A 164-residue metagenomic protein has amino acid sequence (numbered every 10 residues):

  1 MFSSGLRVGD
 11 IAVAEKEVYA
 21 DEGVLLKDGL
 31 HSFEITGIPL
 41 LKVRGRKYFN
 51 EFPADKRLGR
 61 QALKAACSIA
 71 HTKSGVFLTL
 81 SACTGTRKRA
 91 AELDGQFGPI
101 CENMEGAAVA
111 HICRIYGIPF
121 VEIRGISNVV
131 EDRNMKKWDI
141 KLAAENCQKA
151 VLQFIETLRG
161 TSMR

Functional and structural regions predicted by a protein language model:
M1-F2, A108: Gly/Ser/Thr-rich beta-alpha loop segments that engage phosphate groups in nucleotides
F2-F97: Mid-sequence, gly/pro-rich, charge-dense loop/helix-turn segments that line enzyme active sites
G5-V8, R114, R133-K136: Short secondary-structure transition/capping segments
L6, P53, R57, K88 (+3 more regions): Conserved active-site and cofactor/substrate-binding residues in soluble primary-metabolism enzymes
D10-E15, F120, D139-K141: Short, hinge-like loop/turn segments at secondary-structure boundaries
R57-H71, I112, K149-T157, T161: Generic non-transmembrane alpha-helical segments
L80-E122, S127-R133: A C-terminal functional module that forms or caps the active site or interfaces directly with catalytic machinery
V130-R164: His/Asp/Glu-rich mid-to-C-terminal helical/loop segments that flank catalytic regions of hydrolases
